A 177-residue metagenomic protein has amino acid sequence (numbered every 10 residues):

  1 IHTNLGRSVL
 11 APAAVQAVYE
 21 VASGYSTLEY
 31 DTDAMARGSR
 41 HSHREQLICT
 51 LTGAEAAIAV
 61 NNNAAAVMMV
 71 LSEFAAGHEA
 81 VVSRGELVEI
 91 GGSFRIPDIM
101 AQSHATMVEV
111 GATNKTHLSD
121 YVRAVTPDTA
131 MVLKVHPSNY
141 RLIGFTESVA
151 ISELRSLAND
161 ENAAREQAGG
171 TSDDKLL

Functional and structural regions predicted by a protein language model:
H2-R7: Conserved phosphate/anionic-ligand binding catalytic regions in large, soluble enzymes, centered on
S8-D33: Glycine-rich phosphate-binding segment of PLP-dependent enzymes
A34-L177: Conserved PLP-enzyme active-site core in the AAT-like
